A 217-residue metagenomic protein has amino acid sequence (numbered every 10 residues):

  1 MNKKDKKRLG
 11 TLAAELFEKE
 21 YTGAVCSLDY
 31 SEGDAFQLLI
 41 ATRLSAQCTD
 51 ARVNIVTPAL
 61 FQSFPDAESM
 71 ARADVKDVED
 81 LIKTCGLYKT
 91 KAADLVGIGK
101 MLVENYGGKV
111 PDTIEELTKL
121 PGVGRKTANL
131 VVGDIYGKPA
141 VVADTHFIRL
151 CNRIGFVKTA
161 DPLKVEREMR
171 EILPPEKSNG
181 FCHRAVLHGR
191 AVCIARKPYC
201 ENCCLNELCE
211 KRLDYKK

Functional and structural regions predicted by a protein language model:
N2-K217: Catalytic cores of DNA base-excision repair glycosylases
